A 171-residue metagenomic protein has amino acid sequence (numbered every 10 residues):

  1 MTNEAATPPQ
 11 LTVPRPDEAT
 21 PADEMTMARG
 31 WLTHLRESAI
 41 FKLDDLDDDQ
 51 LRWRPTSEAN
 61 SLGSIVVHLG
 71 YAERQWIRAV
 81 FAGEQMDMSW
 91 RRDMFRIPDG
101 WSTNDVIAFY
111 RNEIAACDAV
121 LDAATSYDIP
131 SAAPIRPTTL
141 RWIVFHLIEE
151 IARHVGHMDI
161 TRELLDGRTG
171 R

Functional and structural regions predicted by a protein language model:
T2-D17, M25-D44, D48-M94, A133-R171: Short, contiguous alpha-helical
A22-A28, T103-N104: Active-site rim elements
M94-S131, R141-L147: Acidic/histidine-rich alpha-helical segments that form the ligand environment of transition-metal centers
